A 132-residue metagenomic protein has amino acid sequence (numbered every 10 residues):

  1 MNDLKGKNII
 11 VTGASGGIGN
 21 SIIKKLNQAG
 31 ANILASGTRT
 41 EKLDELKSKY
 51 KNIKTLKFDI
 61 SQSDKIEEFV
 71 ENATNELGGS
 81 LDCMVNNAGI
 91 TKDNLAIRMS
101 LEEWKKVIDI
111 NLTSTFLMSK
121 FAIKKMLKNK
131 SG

Functional and structural regions predicted by a protein language model:
K7, G78-D82, M126-G132: Active-site loop of short-chain dehydrogenase/reductase
S15-G16: Conserved glycine-rich cofactor-binding loop
A29-D44: Conserved glycine-rich Rossmann-like NAD(P)H-binding loop of the short-chain dehydrogenase/reductase
F58-F69, L101: The beta1-alpha1 cofactor-binding region of Rossmann-like NAD(H)/NADP(H)-dependent oxidoreductases
N87-K92: Conserved NAD(P)H cofactor-binding loop of Rossmann-fold oxidoreductase domains
L95-A96, E103-I108: Substrate-binding pocket helix/loop in short-chain dehydrogenase/reductase
S119-K120: A short, exposed helix-loop element centered on a Lys and neighboring polar residues
